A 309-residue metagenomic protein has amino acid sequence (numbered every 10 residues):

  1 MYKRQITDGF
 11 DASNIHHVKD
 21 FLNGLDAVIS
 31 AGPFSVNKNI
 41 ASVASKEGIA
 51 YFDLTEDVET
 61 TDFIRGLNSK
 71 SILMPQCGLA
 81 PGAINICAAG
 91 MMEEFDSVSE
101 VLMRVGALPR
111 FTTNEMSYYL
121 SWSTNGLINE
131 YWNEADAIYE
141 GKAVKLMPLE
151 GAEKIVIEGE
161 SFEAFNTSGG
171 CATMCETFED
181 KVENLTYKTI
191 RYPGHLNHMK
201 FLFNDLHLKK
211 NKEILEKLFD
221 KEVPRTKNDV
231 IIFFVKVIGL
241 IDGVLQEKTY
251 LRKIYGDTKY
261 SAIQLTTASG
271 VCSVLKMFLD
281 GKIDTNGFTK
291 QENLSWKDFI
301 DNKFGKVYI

Functional and structural regions predicted by a protein language model:
M1-Q5: Conserved small/polar residues in nucleotide/adenosyl-binding loops
F10-L25: Conserved Rossmann-fold cofactor-binding substructure of NAD(P)-dependent oxidoreductases
A12-I15, T55-T60, G78-A80: Short, acidic/turn-prone active-site loops that include or flank metal/cofactor- and phosphate-binding residues
D20, A27-V43, V58-T60: Beta-loop-alpha module in the N-terminal Rossmann-like domain of NAD(P)-dependent dehydrogenases, especially those
I29-S30, F52-D53, M103: Redox-cofactor binding/interface segments in oxidoreductases and associated redox assembly factors
L54-P75: Rossmann-fold NAD(P)-binding glycine/threonine-rich loop
S71-P109: Adenosine-phosphate binding glycine-rich loop
E94-I309: C-terminal catalytic/substrate-binding lobe primarily of soluble NAD(P)-dependent oxidoreductases
